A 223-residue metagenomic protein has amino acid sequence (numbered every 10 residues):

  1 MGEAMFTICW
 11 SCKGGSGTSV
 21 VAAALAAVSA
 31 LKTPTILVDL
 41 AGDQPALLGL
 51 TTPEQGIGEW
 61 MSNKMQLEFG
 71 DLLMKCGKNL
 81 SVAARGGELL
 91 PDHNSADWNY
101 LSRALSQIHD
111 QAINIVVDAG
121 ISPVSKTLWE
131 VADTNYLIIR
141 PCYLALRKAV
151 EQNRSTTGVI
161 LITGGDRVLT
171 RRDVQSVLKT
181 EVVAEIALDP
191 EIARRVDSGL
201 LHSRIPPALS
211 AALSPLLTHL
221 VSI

Functional and structural regions predicted by a protein language model:
G2-A41, L50: Walker A/P-loop phosphate-binding motif and the immediately C-terminal alpha-helix
E3, L31, C76-G77, D110-Q111 (+1 more regions): Short loop/turn elements that form and flank the Walker-type P-loop nucleotide-binding site in RecA-like NTPase cores
W10-S11, P34-D110, R194-S198, H202: P-loop/Walker-type NTP enzyme "switch/lid" segment
A22, D97-L101, I121-V124, A145 (+2 more regions): Amphipathic coiled-coil/heptad-repeat helices and related helical stalk/stem segments that mediate oligomerization
I36, S106-R195: Conserved catalytic-core segment of NTP-binding enzymes
R194-L216: C-terminal boundary of histidine-terminating zinc-finger modules
L217-I223: Short, hydrophobic alpha-helical segments
